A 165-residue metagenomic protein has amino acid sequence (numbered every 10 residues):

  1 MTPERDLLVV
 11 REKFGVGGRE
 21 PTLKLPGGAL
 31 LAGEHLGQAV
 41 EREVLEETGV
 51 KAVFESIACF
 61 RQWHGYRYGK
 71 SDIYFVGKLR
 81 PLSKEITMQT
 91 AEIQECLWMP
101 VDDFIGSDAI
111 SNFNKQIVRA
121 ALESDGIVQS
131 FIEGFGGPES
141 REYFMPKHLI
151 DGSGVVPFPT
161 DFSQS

Functional and structural regions predicted by a protein language model:
M1-L25, A52, S56-C59: N-terminal strand-loop-strand
T2-R5, Q62-I86, V101, I117-D125: Active-site-adjacent beta-strand/loop module that shapes the phosphate/pyrophosphate-binding cleft
V9, L25-G27, A32, Q62 (+2 more regions): Generic structural "secondary-structure junction" signal
V16-T22, A32, T90-S165: Nudix hydrolase/Nudix homology domain
L25-I57, G77: The catalytic Nudix box helix
V50, G69-K70, Q89-E92: Extracytoplasmic/secreted proteins and extracellular or luminal domains
E55, I86-M88: Acidic/polar loop patches that form or flank catalytic/metal-binding clefts of enzymes that bind anionic ligands
